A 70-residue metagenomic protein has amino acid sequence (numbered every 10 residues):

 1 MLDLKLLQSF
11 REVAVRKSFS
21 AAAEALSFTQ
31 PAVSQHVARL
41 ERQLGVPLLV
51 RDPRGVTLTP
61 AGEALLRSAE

Functional and structural regions predicted by a protein language model:
D3-L6, Q30, G55, G62 (+1 more regions): The N-cap/first-turn positions of alpha helices within or immediately adjacent to helix-turn-helix DNA-binding domains
L6-V13, L65: Short alpha-helical "packing" element that flanks the helix-turn-helix/winged-helix DNA-binding module
E12-S27: Short helix-boundary/capping micro-motifs
V15, E41-L58, E63: A short LG(V/I)-centered, amphipathic sequence patch enriched for acidic residue(s) preceding the LG motif
A25-L26, V37, L44, L65: Core residues of bacterial helix-turn-helix
